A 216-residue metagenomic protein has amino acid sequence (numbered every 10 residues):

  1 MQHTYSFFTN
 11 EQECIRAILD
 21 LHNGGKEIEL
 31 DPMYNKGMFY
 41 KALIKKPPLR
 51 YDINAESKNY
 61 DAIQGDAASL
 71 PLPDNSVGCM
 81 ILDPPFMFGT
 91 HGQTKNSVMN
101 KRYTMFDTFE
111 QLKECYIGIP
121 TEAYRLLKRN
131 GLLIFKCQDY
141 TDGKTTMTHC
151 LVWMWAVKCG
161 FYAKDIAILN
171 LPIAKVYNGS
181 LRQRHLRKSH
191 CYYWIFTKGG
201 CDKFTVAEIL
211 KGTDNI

Functional and structural regions predicted by a protein language model:
M1-I216: Class I S-adenosyl-L-methionine-dependent methyltransferase catalytic core
